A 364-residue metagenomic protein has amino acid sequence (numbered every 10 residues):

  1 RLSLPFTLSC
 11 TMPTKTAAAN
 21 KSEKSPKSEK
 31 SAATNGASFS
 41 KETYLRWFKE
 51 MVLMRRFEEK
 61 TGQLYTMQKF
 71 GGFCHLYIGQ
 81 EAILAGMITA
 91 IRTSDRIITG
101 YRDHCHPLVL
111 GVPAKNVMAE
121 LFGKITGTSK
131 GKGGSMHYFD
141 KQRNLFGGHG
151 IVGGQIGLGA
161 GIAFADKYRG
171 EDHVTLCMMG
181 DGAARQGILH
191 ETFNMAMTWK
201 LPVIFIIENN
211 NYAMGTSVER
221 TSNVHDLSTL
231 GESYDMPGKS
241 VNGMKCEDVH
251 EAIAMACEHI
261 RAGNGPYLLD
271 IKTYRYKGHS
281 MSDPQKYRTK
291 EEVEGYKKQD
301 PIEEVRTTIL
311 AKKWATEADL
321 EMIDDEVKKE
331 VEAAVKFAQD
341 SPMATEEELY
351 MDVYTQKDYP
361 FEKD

Functional and structural regions predicted by a protein language model:
R1-T11: Short, Lys/Arg-enriched N-terminal segments with co-localized hydrophobic residues within the first ~10-30 amino acids
M12-I83, K277, M281, Q285-K286 (+1 more regions): Conserved acidic/glycine
E59-Q63, M67-W199, S217-N223, S228 (+1 more regions): Cofactor-binding active-site loop characterized by glycine-rich and histidine/acidic residues
A82, L108, M214, V249 (+1 more regions): Short secondary-structure boundary/hinge segments and terminal tails
Y101, I271-T273, V353: A general secondary-structure junction signal
N144-D340: Glycine-rich ThDP/TPP pyrophosphate-binding loop and its adjacent helix/strand module within ThDP-dependent enzymes
